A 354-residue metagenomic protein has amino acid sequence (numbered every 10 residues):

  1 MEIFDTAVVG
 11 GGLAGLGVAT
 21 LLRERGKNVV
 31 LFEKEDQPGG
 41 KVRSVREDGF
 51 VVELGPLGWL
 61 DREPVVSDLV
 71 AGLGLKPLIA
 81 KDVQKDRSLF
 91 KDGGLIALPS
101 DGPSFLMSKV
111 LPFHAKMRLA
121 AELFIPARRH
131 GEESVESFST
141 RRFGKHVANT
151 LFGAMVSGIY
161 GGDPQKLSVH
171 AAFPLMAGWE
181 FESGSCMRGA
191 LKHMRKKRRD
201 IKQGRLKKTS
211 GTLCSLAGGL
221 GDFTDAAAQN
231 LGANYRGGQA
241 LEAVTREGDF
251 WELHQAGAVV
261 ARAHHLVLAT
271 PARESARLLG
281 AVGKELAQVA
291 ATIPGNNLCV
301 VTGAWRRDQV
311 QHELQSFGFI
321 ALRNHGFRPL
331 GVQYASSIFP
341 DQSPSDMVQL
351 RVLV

Functional and structural regions predicted by a protein language model:
E2-L31: N-terminal Rossmann-like FAD-binding beta1-loop-alpha1 element of flavoenzymes
A14, Q37, R273: Conserved Rossmann-like nucleotide-cofactor binding loop
R23-E47: Glycine-rich FAD pyrophosphate-binding loop
R25, Q239-V354: Mid-domain catalytic core of redox enzymes that form a hydrophobic substrate pocket/lid adjacent to a catalytic redox
N28, V51, L78, N234-Y235 (+1 more regions): Conserved beta-strand segments of alpha/beta enzyme cores
D48-A127, P174: Dinucleotide-binding Rossmann-like beta1-alpha1 core, especially the glycine-rich loop that anchors the ADP
L119-A243, F250, R262: Active-site/ligand-binding neighborhood in enzyme catalytic cores
